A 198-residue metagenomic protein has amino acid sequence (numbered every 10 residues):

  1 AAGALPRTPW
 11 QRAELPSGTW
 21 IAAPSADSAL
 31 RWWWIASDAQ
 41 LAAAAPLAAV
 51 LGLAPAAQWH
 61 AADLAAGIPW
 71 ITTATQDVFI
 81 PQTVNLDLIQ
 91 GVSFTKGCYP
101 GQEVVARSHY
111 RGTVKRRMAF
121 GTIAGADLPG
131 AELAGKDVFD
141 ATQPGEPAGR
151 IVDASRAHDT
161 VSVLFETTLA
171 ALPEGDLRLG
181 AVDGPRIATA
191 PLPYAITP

Functional and structural regions predicted by a protein language model:
A1-A66: Acidic, low-complexity central loop/insert segments
Q40, I68-W70, A157: Active-site/binding-pocket entry motifs
A44-P46, T75, E132, D176-L177: Short, charged, solvent-exposed linker or helix-capping segments at domain edges/interfaces that act as flexible hinges
P55-A56, A62-D87: Short, conserved active-site entrance elements at the starts or edges of catalytic domains
D63, S93, F120: Conserved beta-strand segments that form the floor/walls of ligand-binding pockets within enzyme and binding domains
V84, I89, A106-P198: Glycine-rich, small/acidic residue-mixed loop/short-helix segments
